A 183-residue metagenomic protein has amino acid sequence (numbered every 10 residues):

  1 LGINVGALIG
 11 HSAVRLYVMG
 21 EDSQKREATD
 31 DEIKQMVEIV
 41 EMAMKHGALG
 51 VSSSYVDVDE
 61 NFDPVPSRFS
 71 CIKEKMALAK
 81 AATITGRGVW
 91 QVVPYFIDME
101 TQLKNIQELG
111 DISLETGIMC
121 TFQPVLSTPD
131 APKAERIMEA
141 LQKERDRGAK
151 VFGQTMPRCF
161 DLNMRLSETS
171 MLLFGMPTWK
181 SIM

Functional and structural regions predicted by a protein language model:
L1, S12-V14, D22-D31, I39 (+6 more regions): Polyanionic/metal-chelating signatures
L1-V92: Catalytic pocket of metal/acid-base enzymes, prominently hydrolases
S54, V93-Y95, Q123-V125: Active-site-proximal beta-strand/loop segments in catalytic clefts of secreted hydrolases
C71, T101-Q102: Phosphate/oxyanion-binding active-site loops and adjacent basic polyanion-contact surfaces
